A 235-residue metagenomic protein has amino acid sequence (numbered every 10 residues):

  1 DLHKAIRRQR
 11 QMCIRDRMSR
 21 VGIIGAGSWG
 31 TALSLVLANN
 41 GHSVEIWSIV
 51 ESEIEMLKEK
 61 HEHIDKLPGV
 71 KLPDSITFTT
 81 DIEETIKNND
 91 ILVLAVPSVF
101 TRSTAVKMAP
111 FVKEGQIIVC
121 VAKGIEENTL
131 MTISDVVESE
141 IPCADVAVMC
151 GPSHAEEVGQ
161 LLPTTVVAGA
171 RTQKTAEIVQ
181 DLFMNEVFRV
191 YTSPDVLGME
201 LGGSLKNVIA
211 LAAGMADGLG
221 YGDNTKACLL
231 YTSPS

Functional and structural regions predicted by a protein language model:
D1-D16, Y231-S235: Single conserved hydrophobic/aromatic residue that forms the stacking wall/gate of nucleotide- or nucleobase-binding
M18-P68: NAD(P)+-binding Rossmann beta1-loop-alpha1 motif at the extreme N-terminus of oxidoreductases
V21, V44, A144-V146, V190: Hydrophobic anchor at the start of a short beta-strand that flanks the dinucleotide cofactor-binding loop
L72, I82-K87, I91-P163, V179: Rossmann-like NAD(P)(H) cofactor-binding subdomain of soluble oxidoreductases
T77-D81: Short acidic-hydrophobic, aromatic-tinged amphipathic segments that line or gate anion-handling sites
F100, F111, V136, E140-A144 (+1 more regions): Internal alpha-helical scaffold of NAD(P)-dependent oxidoreductase catalytic cores
